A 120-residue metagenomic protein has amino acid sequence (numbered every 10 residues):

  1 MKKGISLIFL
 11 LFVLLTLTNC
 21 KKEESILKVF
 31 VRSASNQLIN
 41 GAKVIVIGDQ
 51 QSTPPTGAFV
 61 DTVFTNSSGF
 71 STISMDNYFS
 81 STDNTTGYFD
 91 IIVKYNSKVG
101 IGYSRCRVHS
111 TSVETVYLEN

Functional and structural regions predicted by a protein language model:
M1-N19: Sec-dependent bacterial lipoprotein signal peptides
K21-E23: Bacterial signal peptide processing site
L27-S33: A short, amphipathic beta-strand motif
S35-P54: Short, ordered, surface-exposed loop/turn motifs in non-cytosolic proteins
S52-D76: Short, acidic Ser/Thr/Gly-rich low-complexity loop/linker segments typical of extracellular and cell-surface proteins
M75-K98: A short, solvent-exposed beta-strand micro-motif common in secreted/extracellular proteins
I101-N120: Extracellular beta-sheet/turn segments enriched in Thr/Pro/Gly and aliphatic residues
